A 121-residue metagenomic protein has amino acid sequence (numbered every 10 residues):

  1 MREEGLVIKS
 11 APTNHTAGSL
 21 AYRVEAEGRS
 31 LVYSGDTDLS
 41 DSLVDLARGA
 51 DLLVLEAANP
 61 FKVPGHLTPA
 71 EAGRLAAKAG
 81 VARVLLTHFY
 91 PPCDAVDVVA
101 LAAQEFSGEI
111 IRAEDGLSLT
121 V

Functional and structural regions predicted by a protein language model:
M1-D45, D115-V121: Core dinuclear metal-dependent hydrolase active-site scaffold
L39-L119: Cap/insert and terminal regions of metallo-dependent hydrolase folds
